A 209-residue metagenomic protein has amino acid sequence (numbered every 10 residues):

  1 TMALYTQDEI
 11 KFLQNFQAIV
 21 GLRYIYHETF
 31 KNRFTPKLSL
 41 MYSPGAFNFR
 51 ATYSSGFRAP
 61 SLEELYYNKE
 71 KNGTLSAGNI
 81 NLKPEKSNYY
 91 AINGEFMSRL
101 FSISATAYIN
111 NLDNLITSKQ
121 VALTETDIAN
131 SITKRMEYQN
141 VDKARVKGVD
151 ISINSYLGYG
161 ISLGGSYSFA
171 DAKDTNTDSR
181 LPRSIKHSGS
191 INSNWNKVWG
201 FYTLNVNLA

Functional and structural regions predicted by a protein language model:
T1, F30-P36, E63-N68, L75-A77 (+2 more regions): Outer-membrane beta-barrel translocator domains and adjoining extracellular loop/strand segments of Gram-negative
M2, L22-E28, P44, Y53-A59 (+7 more regions): Transmembrane beta-strands of outer-membrane beta-barrel pores
M2-L4, F16, F34, F47 (+6 more regions): Hydrophobic core residues within well-ordered beta-strands of beta-rich domains
L4-T6, P36-L40, A51, I80 (+5 more regions): Membrane-embedded beta-strands of outer-membrane beta-barrel proteins, especially the hydrophobic/small aromatic
K11-A18, Y108-N111, I132-A209: Gram-negative outer-membrane beta-barrel transporters
A18, L22, K31-N48, S188-S190: Transmembrane beta-barrel strand/turn architecture of Gram-negative outer membrane proteins
R23-N32, I80-K83: Outer-membrane beta-barrel proteins
N48, S55-L112, A122-Y156, R183-H187: Outer-membrane beta-barrel signature, preferentially recognizing the C-terminal barrel domain of Gram-negative
